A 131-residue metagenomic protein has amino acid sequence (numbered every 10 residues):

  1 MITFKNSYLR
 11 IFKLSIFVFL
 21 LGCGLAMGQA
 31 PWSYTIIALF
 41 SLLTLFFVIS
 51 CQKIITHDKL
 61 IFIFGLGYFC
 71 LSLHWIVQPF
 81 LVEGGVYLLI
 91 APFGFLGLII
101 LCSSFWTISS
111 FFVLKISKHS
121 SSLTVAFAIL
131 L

Functional and structural regions predicted by a protein language model:
I2-L131: Membrane-embedded alpha-helical bundles of multi-pass enzymes that act on lipidic or dolichyl-linked glycan substrates
